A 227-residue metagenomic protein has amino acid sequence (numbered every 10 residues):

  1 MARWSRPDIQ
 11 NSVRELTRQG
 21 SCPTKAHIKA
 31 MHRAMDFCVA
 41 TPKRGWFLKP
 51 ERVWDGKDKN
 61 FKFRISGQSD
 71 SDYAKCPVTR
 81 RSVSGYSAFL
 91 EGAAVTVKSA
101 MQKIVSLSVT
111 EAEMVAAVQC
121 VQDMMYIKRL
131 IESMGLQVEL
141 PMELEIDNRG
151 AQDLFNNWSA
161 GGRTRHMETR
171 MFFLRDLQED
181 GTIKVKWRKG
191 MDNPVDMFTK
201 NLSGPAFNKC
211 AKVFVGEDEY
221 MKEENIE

Functional and structural regions predicted by a protein language model:
M1-N11, D70-G85, V109-R129: Conserved pre-motif C helix in the palm subdomain of viral-like polymerases
M1-R44, P50, K189, F198-T199: C-terminal reverse transcriptase regions that engage the nucleic-acid substrate
S12, K49, Q68-S69, F89-E91 (+3 more regions): Generic beta-strand/beta-sheet core signal
Q19, R64, A100-E227: RNase H-like nuclease module associated with reverse transcription
Q19-S21, W54-D55, Y73-P77, T96 (+2 more regions): Flexible loop/turn segments at secondary-structure boundaries
D36-S71, L136-V138: Structured nucleic-acid-interacting core domains from mobile-element enzymes and related host factors, especially RNase
A40-R44, A74, A94-T96, Y126 (+1 more regions): Conserved helix-loop functional segments at active or binding sites
K59, R64-T110: RNase H-like nuclease fold core
